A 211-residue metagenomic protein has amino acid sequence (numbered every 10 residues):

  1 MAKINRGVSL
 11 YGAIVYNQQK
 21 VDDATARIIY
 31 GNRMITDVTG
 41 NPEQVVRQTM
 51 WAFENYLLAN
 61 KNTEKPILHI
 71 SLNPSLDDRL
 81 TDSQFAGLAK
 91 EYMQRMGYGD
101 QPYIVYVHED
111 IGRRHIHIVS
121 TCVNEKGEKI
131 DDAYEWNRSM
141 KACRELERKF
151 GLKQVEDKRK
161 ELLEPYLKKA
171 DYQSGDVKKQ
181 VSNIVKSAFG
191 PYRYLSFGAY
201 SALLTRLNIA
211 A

Functional and structural regions predicted by a protein language model:
M1-A211: N-terminal nicking endonuclease/strand-transfer module with a His-rich metal-binding environment and a catalytic Tyr
